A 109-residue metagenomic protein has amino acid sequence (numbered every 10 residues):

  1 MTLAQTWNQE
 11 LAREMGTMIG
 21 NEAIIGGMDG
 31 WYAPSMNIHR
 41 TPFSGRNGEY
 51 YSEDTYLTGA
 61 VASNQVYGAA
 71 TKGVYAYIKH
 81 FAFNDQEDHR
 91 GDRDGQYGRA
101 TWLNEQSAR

Functional and structural regions predicted by a protein language model:
M1-R109: Glycoside hydrolase catalytic-domain context in secreted enzymes
